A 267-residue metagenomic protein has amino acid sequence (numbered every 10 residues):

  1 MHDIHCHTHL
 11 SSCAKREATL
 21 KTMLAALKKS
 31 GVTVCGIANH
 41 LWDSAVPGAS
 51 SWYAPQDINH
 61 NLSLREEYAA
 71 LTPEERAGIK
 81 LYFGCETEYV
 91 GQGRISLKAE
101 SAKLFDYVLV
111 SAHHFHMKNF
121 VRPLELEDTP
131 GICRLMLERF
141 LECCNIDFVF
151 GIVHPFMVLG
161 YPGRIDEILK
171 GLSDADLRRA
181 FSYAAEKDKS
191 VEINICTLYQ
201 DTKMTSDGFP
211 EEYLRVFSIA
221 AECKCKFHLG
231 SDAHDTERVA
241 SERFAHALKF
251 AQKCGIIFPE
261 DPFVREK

Functional and structural regions predicted by a protein language model:
M1-H9, L20, A25, R164-K267: Charged catalytic cores and adjacent phosphate/nucleic-acid-binding surfaces used for phosphate/nucleic-acid chemistry
M1-R134, E138, R238: A metal-dependent hydrolase metal-coordination microenvironment
E17, Y107-K203: Divalent metal-binding pocket/active-site signature
K28, S101, C144-N145, A221 (+1 more regions): Non-catalytic positions within long, well-ordered alpha-helices that form the structural scaffold/packing of enzyme
G31-V34, A77-F83, K103-D106, D147-F150 (+3 more regions): Short, well-ordered coil/turn segments that N-cap beta-strands
L41-W42, E88, V158, L198 (+2 more regions): Conserved beta-strand edge residues that scaffold enzyme active sites
T72, I95-A99, I146, R215 (+1 more regions): Hydrophobic transmembrane signal anchors and adjacent membrane-proximal interface regions, especially in viral
